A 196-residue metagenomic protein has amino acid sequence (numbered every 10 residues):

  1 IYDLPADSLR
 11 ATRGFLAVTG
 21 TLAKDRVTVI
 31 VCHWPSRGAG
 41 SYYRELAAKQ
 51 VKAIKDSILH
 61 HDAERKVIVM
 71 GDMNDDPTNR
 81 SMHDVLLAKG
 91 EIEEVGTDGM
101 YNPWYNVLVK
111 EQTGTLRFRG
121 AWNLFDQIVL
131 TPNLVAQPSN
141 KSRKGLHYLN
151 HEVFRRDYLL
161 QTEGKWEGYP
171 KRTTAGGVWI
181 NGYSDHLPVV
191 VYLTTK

Functional and structural regions predicted by a protein language model:
I1, I30-P35, M70-N74, T131-N133 (+1 more regions): Active-site-proximal beta-strand/loop segments in catalytic clefts of secreted hydrolases
I1-R26, W34-P35: Structured beta-strand-rich core segments of catalytic domains in phosphoester-bond hydrolases
P5-A6, W34-R44, V69-M70, T113-F118 (+1 more regions): Second-shell loop/turn segments in exported
S8-A11, G40-A48, F118-W122, S184: Solvent-exposed, acidic/flexible segments
F15-T19, V31, Q127-I128, P188-V190: Conserved hydrophobic/aromatic beta-strand scaffold that supports enzyme active sites
V27, E64-V67: Residue-level recognition of the N-termini of beta-strands and the immediately preceding loop/turn
S41-A63: A long, amphipathic alpha-helix that forms part of the scaffold/cap immediately adjacent to metal-dependent active
S57-R65, D75-K196: Metal-dependent phosphoester-hydrolase catalytic domains
